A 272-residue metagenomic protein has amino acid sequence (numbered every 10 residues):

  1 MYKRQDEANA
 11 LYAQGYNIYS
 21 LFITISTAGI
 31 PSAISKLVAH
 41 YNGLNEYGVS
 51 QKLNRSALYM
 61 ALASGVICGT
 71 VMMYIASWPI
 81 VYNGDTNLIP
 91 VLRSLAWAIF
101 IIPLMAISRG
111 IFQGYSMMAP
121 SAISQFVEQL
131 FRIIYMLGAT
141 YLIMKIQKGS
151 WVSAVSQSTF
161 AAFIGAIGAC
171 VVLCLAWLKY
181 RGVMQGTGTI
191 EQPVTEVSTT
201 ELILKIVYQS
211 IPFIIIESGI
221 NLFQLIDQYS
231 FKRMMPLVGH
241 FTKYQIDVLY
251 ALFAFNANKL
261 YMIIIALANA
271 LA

Functional and structural regions predicted by a protein language model:
K3-S20, W151, V155-S156, E201-Q209 (+1 more regions): Interfacial/gating helices of multi-pass transporter permease domains
A13, G48-L62, I203, V207: Interfacial transmembrane-helix starts/ends
A28-G43, M262-A272: Helix-loop junctions and terminal segments of transmembrane helices in multi-pass membrane transport/translocation
I67-T86: Short membrane-interface helical motifs at transmembrane helix boundaries in multi-pass membrane transporters
D85-S108: Alpha-helical transmembrane segments of multi-pass membrane proteins
P103-Q125: Membrane-interface junctions at transmembrane-helix termini in multi-pass inner-membrane proteins
S124-G138, K148-V183: Hydrophobic alpha-helical transmembrane segments
W151-T159, C174-E217: Interhelical loop/hinge segments that connect adjacent transmembrane helices in multipass membrane
